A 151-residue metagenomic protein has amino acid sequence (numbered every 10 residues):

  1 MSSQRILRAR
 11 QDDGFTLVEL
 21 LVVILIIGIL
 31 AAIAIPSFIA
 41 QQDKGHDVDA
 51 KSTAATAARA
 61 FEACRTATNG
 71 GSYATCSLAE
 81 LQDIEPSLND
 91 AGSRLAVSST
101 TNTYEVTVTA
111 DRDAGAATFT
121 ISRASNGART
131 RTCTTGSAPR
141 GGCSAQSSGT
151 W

Functional and structural regions predicted by a protein language model:
M1-F15: N-terminal leader/signal peptides at the extreme start of proteins
Q11-Q41: N-terminal single-pass transmembrane signal-anchor helix
D12, G45-V48, S52, S93-A96: Residues at secondary-structure transition points
E19, D49, E62: Acidic-residue sensor for enzyme active/binding pockets
I27-I29, K51, G141: Alpha-helical interaction segments
A32, A40-D43, R59, A63-T66: Regular, well-ordered alpha-helical segments
S37-A55, T68: Aliphatic-rich helix starts adjacent to a transmembrane/signal segment
R59-W151: Periplasmic/extracellular, small/polar-rich flexible segments of pilin-like filament-forming proteins
